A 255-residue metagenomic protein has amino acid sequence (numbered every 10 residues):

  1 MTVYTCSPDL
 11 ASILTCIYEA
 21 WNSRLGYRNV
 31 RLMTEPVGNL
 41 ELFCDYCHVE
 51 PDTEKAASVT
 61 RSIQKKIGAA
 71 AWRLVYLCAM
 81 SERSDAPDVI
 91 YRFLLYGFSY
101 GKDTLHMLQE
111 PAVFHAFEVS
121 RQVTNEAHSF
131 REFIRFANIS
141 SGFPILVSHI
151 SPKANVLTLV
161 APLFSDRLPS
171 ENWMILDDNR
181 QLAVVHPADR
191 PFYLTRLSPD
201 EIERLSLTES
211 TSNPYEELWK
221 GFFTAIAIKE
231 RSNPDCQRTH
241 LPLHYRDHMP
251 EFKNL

Functional and structural regions predicted by a protein language model:
M1-T53: N-terminal ordered "arm"
T2-D9, C47, P111, I145-V156 (+1 more regions): Conserved aromatic-histidine-acidic binding/catalytic patches
I13-S23, R92-Y96, L159-D166, E217-T224: Short, hydrophobic/amphipathic alpha-helical patches that form generic packing surfaces within helical domains
M33-R131: Charged, alpha-helical interface segments at or near domain boundaries
Y46-K55, R190-R204: Acidic, Ser/Thr-rich peripheral helices and adjacent loops at domain boundaries
R73-C78, D178-N179, S232-R238: Short coil/turn segments at secondary-structure boundaries
D103-R196: Internal, well-folded beta-alpha domain core
S170, A183-V184, A188-R190, E203-L255: Long, compositionally biased intrinsically disordered terminal regions
